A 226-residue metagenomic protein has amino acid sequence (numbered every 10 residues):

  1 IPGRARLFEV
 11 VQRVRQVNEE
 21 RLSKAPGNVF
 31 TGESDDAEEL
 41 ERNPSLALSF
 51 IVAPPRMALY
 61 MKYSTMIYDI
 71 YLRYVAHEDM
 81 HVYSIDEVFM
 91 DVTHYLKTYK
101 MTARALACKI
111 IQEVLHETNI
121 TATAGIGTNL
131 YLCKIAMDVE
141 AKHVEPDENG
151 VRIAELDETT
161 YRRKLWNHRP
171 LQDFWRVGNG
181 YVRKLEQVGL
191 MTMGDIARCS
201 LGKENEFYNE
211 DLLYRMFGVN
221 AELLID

Functional and structural regions predicted by a protein language model:
I1-D226: Gly/Gly-Pro- and Ser/Thr-rich, intrinsically disordered tail segments characteristic of DNA damage-repair and tolerance
